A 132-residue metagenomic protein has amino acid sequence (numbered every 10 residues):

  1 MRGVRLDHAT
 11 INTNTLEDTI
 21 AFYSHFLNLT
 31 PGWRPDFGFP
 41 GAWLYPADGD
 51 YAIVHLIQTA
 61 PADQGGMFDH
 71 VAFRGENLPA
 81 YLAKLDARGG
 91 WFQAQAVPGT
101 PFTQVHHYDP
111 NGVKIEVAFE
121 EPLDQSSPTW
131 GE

Functional and structural regions predicted by a protein language model:
M1-E17, D69-V71, L123-E132: N-terminal beta-strand motif that seeds the catalytic metal site of vicinal oxygen chelate
R2, D86-E132: Vicinal oxygen chelate
I11-Y51: Core segments of cupin and vicinal oxygen chelate
P35-F37, A62, V97-T100: A short beta-turn/loop motif at secondary-structure boundaries
G49-I53, P61-Q64, L78-A80: Short, charged/polar surface micro-motifs in flexible loops or helix N-caps
V54-I57, E116: Conserved beta-strand in the GNAT
V71-L85: Mid-chain, well-packed structural core segment of small domains
